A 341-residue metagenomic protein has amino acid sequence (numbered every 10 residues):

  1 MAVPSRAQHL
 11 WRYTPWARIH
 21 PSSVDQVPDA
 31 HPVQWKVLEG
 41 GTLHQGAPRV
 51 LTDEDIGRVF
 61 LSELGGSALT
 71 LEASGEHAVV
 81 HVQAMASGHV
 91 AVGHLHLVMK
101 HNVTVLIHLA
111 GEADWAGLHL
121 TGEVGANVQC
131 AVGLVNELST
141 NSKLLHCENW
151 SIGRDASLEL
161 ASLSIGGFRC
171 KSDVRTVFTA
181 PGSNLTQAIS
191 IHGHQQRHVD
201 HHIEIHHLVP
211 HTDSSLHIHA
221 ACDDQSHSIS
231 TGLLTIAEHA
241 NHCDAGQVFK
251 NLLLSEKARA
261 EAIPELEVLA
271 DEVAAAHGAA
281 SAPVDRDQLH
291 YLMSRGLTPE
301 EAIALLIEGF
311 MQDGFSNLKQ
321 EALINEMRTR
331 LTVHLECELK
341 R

Functional and structural regions predicted by a protein language model:
M1-A86: N-terminal amphipathic, basic helical "cap/leader" segment at the start of enzyme domains
A2-A7, M311-Q320: Short arginine-rich
L51-L297, M311, K319-R341: Conserved beta-strand/loop scaffold segments within soluble protein domains that form the structured core and edges
